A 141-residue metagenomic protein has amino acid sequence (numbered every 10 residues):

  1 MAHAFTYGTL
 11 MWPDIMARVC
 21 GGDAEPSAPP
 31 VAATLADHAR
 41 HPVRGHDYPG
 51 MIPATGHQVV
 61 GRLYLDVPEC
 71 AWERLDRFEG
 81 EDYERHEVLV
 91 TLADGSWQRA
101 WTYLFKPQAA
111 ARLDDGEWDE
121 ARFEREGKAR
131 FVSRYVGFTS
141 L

Functional and structural regions predicted by a protein language model:
M1-L141: Glycine-aromatic micro-motifs
